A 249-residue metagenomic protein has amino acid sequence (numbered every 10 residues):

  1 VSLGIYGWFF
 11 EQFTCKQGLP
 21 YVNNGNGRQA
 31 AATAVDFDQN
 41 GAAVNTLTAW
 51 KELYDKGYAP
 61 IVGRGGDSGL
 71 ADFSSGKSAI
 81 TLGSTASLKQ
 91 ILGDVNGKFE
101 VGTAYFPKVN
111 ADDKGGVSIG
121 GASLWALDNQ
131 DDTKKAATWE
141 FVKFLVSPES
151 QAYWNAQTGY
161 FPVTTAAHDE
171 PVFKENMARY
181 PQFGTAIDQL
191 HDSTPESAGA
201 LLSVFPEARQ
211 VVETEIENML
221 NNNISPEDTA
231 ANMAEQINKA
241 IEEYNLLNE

Functional and structural regions predicted by a protein language model:
V1-V35, S78: Extracytoplasmic/periplasmic solute-binding protein
Q29-G63, F106: Glycine-centered hinge/linker elements that transmit conformational signals in sensory and ligand-binding systems
D55-K56, G93-F161, T194-S197, I224: Extracytoplasmic/periplasmic substrate-recognition and gating elements
I61-S75: Short helix-initiation/N-cap motifs at beta->coil->alpha
G66, G83-L88, G120-A122: Beta->alpha turn/N-cap motifs
A79-S84, G102: Paired acidic/hydrophobic, glycine-rich loop segments that form the ligand-binding mouth/hinge of periplasmic-binding
A104-F106, A156-T214, N218, E243-E249: Long, aromatic- and glycine/proline-rich binding clefts that accommodate carbohydrate-like moieties
A231, E235-E249: Short, low-complexity disordered leader/linker segments with a strong preference for bacterial N-terminal type II
